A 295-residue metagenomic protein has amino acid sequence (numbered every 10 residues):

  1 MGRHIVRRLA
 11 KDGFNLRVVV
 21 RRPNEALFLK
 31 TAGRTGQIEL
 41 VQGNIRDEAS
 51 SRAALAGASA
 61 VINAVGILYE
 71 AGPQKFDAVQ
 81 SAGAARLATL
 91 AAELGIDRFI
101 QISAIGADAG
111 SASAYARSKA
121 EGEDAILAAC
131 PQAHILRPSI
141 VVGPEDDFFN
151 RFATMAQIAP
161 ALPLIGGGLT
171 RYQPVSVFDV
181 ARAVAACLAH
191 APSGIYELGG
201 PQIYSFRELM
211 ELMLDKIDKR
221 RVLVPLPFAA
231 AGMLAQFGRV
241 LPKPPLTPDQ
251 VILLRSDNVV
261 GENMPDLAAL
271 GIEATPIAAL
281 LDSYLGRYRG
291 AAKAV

Functional and structural regions predicted by a protein language model:
G2-R3: N-terminal Rossmann-fold NAD(P) dinucleotide-binding loop
L9: Aromatic pocket-lining residues of Rossmann-like dinucleotide-binding sites
V19, A64-V65, F99-I105, L136-P138: SDR active-site strand-loop-helix element
P23-R86, L90-E93, I105-A109: NAD(P)H-binding glycine-rich loop region in Rossmannoid oxidoreductase-like domains and their noncatalytic homologs
D77-S81, S111-E123, L127, V142 (+5 more regions): Short-chain dehydrogenase/reductase
S103, E123-T154, P163: Conserved beta-loop-beta element that borders a ligand/cofactor-binding pocket
T154-V175, D179, A183-P192, E197-G199: A conserved pocket-lining segment of Rossmann-fold NAD(P)-dependent short-chain dehydrogenase/reductase
A181-T247, V260-V295: Mid/C-terminal beta-alpha module of Rossmann-like enzyme folds, strongest in SDR-family dehydrogenases/epimerases
